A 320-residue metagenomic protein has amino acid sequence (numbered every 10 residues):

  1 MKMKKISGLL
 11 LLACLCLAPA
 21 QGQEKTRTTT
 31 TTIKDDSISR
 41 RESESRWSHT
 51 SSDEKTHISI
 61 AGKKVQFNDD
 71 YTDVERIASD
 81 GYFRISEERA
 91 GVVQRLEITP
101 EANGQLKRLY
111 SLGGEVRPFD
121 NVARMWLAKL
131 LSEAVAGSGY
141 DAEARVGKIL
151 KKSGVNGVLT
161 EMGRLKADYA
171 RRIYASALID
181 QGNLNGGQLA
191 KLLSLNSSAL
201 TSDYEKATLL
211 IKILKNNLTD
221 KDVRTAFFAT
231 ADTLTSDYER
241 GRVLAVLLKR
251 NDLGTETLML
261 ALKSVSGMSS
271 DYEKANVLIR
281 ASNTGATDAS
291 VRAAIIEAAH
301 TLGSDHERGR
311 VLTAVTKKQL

Functional and structural regions predicted by a protein language model:
M1-L9: Bacterial N-terminal signal peptides that target proteins for export
G8-C16: Bacterial N-terminal signal peptides
A20-E24: Boundary at the C-terminal end of the N-terminal hydrophobic targeting segment
K25-L320: Non-catalytic all-alpha helical scaffold/repeat segments
